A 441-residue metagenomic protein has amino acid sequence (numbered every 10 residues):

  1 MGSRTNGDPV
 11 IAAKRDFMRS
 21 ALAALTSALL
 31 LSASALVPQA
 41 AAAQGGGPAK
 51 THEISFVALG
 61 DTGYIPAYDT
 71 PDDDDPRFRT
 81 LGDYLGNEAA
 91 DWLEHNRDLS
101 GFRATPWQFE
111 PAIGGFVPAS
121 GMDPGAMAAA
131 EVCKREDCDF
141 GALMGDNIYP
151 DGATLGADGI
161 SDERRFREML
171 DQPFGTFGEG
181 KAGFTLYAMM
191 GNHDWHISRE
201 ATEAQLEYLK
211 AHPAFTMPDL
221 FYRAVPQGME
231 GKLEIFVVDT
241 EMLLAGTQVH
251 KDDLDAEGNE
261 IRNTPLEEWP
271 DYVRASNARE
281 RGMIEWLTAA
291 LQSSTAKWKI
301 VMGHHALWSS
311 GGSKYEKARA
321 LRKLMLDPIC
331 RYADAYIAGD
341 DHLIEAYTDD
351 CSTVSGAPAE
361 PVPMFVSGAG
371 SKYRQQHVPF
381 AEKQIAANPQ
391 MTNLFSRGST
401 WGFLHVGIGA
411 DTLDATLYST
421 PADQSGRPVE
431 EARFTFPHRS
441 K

Functional and structural regions predicted by a protein language model:
I11-A24: N-terminal secretory signal peptides and thylakoid transit peptides that target proteins across membranes
A21-A35: Bacterial N-terminal signal peptides
A35-Q44: Signal peptide processing junction and immediate N-terminal pro/mature segment of secreted/exported proteins
A43-S161: N-terminal active-site segment of His-dependent metallophosphoesterases
K50, A387-K441: A short C-terminal boundary segment appended to hydrolase-like catalytic domains
D61, G145-D146, G191-N192, V238 (+2 more regions): Active-site glycine-centered loops adjacent to acidic/histidine catalytic or metal-binding residues that shape
D75-N96, A104-Q108, I113, P150-T295 (+4 more regions): Extended active-site neighborhood of metal-dependent phosphoesterases/phosphodiesterases
M144, Q292-G311: Short acidic, glycine-rich surface-loop motifs adjacent to enzyme active sites
